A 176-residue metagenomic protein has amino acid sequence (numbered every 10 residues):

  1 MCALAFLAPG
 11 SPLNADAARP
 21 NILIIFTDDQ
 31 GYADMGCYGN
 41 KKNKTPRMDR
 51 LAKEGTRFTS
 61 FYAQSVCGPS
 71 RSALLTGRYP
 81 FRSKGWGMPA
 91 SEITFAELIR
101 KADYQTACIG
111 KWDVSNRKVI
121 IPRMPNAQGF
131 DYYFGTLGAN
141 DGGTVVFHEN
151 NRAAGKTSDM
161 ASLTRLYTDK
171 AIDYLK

Functional and structural regions predicted by a protein language model:
M1-P9, L13-K176: Formylglycine-dependent sulfatase
